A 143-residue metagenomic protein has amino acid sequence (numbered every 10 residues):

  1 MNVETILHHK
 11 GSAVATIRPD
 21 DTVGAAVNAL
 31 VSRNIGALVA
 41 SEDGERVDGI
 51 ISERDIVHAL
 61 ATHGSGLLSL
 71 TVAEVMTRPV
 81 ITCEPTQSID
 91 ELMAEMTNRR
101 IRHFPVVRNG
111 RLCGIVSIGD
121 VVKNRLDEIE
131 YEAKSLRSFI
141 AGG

Functional and structural regions predicted by a protein language model:
M1-S12, S52-I81, T86-T97, I118-G143: Tandem CBS (Bateman) regulatory domains
V3-I17, A40-V47: Short, charged helix-to-loop "capping" segments that act as catalytic/coupling loops
I17-N34, A40-E42, T82-R100, V107: The conserved cystathionine-beta-synthase
D20, L38, D48, E53-R54 (+3 more regions): A short, glycine- and basic residue-enriched loop/turn that sits immediately adjacent to a domain's principal
N28, G49, A73, G114-I115: Residues that recognize and position ribonucleotide moieties
V47-D48, V57, V107, L112-C113: Short hydrophobic beta-strand segments in globular cytosolic domains
R102, R108-I115, G119: C-terminal binding/interaction regions
